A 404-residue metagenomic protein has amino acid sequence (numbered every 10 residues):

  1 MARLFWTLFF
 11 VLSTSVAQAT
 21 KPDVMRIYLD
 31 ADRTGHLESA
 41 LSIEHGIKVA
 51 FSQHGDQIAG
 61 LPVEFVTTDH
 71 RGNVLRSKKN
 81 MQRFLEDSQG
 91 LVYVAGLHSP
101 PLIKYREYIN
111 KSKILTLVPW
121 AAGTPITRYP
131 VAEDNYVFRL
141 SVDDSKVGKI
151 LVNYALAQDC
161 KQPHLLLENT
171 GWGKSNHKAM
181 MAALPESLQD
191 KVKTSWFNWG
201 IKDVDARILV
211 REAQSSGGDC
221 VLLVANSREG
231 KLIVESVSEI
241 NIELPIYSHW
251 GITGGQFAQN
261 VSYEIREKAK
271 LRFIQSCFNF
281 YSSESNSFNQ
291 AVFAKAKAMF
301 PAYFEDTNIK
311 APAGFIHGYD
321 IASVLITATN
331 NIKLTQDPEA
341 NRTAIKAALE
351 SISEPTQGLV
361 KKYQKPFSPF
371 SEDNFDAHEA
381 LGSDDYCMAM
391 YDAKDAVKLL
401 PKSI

Functional and structural regions predicted by a protein language model:
F5-T14: Bacterial N-terminal signal peptides
P22-K48, T68-V74, H98, N169-G173 (+1 more regions): Extracytoplasmic "Venus flytrap"
D23-M25, L61-V63, S88-Y93, K111-T116 (+6 more regions): Loop/turn elements at helix/coil->beta-strand transitions in domains of secreted/extracellular proteins
D23-V24, S39-H45, Q53, Q57-R128 (+2 more regions): Beta-alpha junction/loop-to-helix N-cap segments that form part of ligand/metal-binding clefts
L29-A31, F84-S99, L115-P119, H164-L167 (+4 more regions): Periplasmic-binding protein-like
G123-P125, E133-N241, S283-S287: Extracellular/periplasmic Venus flytrap/periplasmic-binding protein
V237-Y319, L399-K402: Extracellular/periplasmic periplasmic-binding protein-like sensory domains
M299-I316, A322, I326-L400: Segments of small-molecule ligand-sensing domains
